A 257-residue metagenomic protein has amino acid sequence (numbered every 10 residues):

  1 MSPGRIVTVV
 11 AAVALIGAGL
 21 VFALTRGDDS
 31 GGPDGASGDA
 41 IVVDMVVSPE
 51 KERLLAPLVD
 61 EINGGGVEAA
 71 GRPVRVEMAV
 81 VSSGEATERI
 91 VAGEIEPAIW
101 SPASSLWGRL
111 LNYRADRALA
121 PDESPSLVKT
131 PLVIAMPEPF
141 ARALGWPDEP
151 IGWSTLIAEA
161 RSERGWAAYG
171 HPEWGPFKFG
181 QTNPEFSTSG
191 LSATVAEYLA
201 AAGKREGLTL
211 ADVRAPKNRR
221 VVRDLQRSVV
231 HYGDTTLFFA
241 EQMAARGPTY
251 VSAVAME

Functional and structural regions predicted by a protein language model:
M1, T25-R26, A36-D39: Helix-boundary/low-complexity linker signature
M1-V7: Short, low-complexity patches enriched in S/T/P/G
V7-V9, V13-T25: Hydrophobic alpha-helical membrane-insertion segments, chiefly the h-region of N-terminal signal peptides
G31-G175, N183-F186: N-terminal segment of the mature folded domain
W146-P147, G190-V195, L208-T209: A short secondary-structure junction signal
S162, S187, D212-P216: Polar helix-capping/helix-linker motif
G170-A202: Extracytoplasmic/periplasmic solute-binding protein
A196-E257: Ligand-binding pocket segment of bilobal, Venus flytrap-like solute-binding proteins
